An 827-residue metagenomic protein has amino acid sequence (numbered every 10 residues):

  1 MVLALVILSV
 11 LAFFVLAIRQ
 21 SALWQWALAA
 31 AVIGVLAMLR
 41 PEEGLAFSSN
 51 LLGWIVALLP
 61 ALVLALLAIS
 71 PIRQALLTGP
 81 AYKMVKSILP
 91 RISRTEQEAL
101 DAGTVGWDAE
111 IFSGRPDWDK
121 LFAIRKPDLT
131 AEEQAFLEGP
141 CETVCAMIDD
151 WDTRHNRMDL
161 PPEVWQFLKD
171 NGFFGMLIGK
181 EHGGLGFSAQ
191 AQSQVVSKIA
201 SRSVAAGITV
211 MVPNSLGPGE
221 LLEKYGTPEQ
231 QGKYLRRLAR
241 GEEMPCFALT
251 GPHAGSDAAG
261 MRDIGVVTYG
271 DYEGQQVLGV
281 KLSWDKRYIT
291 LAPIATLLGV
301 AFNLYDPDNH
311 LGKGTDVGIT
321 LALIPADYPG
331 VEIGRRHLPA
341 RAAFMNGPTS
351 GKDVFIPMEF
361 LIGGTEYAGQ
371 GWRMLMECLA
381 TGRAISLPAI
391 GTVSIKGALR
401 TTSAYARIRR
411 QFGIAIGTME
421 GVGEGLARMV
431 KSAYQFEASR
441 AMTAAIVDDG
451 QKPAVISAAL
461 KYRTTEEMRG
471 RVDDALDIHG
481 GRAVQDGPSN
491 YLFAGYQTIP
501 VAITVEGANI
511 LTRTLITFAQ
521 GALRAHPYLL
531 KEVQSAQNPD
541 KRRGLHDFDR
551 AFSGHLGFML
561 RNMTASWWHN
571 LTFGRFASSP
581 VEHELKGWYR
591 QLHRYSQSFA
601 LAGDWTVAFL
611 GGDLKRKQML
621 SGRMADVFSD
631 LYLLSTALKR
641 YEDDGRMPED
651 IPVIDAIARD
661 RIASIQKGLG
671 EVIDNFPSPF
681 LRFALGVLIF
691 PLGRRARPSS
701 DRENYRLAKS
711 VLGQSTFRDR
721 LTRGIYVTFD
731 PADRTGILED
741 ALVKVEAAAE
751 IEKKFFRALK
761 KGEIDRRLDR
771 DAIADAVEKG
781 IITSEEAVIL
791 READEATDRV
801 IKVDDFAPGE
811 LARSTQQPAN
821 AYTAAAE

Functional and structural regions predicted by a protein language model:
S9-F14, A29, E43-F47, G53-P213 (+5 more regions): Amphipathic, small/basic residue-rich leader segments at the start of a protein or domain
Q275-E332: A short core secondary-structure module
P329-F355: Flexible, small-/acidic-enriched active-site or ligand-binding loops
S350-R383, R400-G417, N562-E584, F599-K615: A glycine-rich, basic-preceded beta-loop-alpha segment at the flavin cofactor/substrate interface of flavin-utilizing
G421-D448, D473-L476, Y632-R640: Loop-to-helix element that buttresses phosphate recognition and phosphoryl-transfer chemistry
Q451-A483, P652-I662: Charged, glycine-rich active-site and insertion segments that engage polyanionic ligands
V472-Y496, V672-A684: A glycine-biased, small/acidic residue-tolerant capping/turn segment at secondary-structure junctions
G554-E827: C-terminal amphipathic alpha-helical interaction region
